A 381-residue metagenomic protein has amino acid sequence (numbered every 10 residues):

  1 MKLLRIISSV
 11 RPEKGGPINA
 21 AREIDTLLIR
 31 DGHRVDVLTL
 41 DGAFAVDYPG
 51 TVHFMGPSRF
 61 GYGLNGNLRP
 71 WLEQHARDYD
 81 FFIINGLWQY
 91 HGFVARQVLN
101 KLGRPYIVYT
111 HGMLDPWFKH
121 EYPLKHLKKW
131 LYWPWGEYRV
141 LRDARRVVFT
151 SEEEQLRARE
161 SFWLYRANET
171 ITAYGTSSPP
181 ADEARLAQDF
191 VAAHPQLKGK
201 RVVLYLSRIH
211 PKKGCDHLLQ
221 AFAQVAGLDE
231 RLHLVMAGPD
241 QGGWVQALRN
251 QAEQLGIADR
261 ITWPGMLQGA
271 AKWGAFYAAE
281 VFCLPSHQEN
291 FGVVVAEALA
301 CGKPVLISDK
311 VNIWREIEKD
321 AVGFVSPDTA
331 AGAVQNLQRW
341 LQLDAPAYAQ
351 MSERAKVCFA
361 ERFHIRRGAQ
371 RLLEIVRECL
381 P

Functional and structural regions predicted by a protein language model:
L4, V148, T176, V191 (+3 more regions): Conserved donor-binding/catalytic core segment of Leloir-type glycosyltransferases
L38-F44, T176, L206, H233-A247 (+1 more regions): Glycosyltransferase donor-sugar binding loop
L87, H287: Aromatic "clamp/platform" in nucleotide-sugar-dependent glycosyltransferases that forms part of the donor/acceptor
K101, L114, K129-V147: Membrane-proximal helix-turn-helix segments that form the acceptor-binding/catalytic region of lipid-linked
D143, Q155-S177: Helix-loop-beta element that forms the nucleotide-linked donor phosphate-binding surface in glycosyltransferases
G243-Q246, A258-Q268, A275: Active-site donor-binding acidic/aromatic loop of nucleotide-activated sugar and phosphosugar transferases involved
P304-S308: Short hydrophobic beta-strand element within catalytic cores of glycosyltransferases and related nucleotide-activated
G323-A331, R339-A345: Conserved acidic donor-binding segment of nucleotide-sugar-dependent glycosyltransferases
